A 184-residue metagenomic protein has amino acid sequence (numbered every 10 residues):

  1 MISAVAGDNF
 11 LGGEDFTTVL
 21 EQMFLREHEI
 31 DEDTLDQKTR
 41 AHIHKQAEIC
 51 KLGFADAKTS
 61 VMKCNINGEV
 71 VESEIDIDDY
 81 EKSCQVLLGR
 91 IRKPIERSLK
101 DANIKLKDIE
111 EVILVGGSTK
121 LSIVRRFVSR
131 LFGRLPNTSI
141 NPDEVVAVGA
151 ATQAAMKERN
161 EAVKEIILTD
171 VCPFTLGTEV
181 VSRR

Functional and structural regions predicted by a protein language model:
M1-R184: Oxyanion-binding/catalytic loops of NTP- or PPi-dependent enzymes
